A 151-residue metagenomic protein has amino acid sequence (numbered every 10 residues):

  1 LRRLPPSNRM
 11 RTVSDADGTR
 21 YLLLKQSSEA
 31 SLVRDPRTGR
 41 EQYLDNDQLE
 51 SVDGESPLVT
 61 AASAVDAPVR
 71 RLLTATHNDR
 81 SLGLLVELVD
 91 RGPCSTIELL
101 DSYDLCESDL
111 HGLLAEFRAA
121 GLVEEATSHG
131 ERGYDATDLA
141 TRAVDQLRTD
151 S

Functional and structural regions predicted by a protein language model:
L1-V65: DNA-contacting interfaces and partner/effector-binding or oligomerization modules in DNA-centric proteins
L58-L82, G112: Short alpha-helical segments that sit at the start of domains
L72-D79, S128-D150: Short, cationic-aromatic polyanion-contact patches
T74-L82, D90-P93, D109, T137: Short helix-coil-helix linker/hinge
L84, G92-Y103: Short acidic, hydrophobic short linear motifs in intrinsically disordered regions
V86, G112, R142: DNA-binding alpha-helical recognition surfaces that contact promoter or target DNA
D104-A119: Short amphipathic alpha-helical interaction segments
R118-S128: A short, conserved structural fragment
